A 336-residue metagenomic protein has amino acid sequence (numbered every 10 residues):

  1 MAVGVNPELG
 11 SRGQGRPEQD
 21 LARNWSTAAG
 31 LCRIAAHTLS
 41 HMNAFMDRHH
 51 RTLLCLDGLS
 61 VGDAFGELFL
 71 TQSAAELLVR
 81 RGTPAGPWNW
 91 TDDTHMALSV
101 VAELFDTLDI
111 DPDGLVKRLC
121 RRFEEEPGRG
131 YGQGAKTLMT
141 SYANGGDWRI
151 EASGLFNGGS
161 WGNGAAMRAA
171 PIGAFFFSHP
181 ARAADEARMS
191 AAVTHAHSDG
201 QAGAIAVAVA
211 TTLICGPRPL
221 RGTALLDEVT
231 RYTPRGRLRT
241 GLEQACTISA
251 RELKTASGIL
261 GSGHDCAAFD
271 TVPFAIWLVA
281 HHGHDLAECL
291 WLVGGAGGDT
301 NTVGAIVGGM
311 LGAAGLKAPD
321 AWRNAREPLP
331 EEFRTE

Functional and structural regions predicted by a protein language model:
G13-G15, W25-S26, A35, L39-E336: Structured, active/binding-site neighborhoods that engage oxygen-rich ligands
